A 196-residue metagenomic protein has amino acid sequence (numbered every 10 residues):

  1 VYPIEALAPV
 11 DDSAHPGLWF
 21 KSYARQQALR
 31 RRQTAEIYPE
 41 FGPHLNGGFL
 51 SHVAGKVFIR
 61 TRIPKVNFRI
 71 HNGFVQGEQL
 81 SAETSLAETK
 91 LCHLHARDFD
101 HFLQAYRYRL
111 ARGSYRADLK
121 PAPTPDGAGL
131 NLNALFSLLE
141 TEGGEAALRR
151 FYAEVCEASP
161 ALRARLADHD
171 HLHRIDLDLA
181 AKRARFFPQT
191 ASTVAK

Functional and structural regions predicted by a protein language model:
V1-K196: Catalytic-site signature of metal-activated, phosphate-bearing donor transferases, centered on the GT-A/GT-A-like
